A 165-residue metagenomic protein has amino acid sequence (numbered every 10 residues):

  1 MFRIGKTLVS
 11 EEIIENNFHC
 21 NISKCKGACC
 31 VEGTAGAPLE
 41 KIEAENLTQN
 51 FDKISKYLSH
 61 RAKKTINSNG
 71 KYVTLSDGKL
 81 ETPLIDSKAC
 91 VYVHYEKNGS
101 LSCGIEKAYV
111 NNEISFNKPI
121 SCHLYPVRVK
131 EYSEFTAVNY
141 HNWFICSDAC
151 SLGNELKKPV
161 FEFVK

Functional and structural regions predicted by a protein language model:
M1-K165: Short loop/turn segments that flank or connect secondary-structure elements
